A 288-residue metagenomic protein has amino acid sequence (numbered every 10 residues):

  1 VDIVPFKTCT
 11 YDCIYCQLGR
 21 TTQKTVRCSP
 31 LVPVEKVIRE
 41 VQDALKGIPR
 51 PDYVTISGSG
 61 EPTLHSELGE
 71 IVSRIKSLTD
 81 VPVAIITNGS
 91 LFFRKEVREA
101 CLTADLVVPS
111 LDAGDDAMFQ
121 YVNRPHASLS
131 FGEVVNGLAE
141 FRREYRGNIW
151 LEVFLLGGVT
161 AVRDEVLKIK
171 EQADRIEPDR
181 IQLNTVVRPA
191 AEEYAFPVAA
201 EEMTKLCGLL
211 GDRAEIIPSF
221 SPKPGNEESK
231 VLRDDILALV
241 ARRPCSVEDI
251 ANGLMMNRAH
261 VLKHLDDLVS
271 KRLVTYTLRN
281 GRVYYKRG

Functional and structural regions predicted by a protein language model:
D2, Q17, Y53-S57, A84-I86: Short, conserved beta-strand segments within well-ordered enzyme catalytic domains that often line or immediately flank
D2-V34: Canonical Radical SAM [4Fe-4S] cluster-binding loop centered on the CxxxCxxC motif and its immediate flanking residues
C16-T21, R50-V54, G114-M118, I149-W150: Short, basic/glycine-rich phosphate-binding loops at helix/coil junctions that contact nucleotide phosphates
I38-S59: Short Fe-S-cluster ligation motifs
R39, K46, A161-G288: Auxiliary Fe-S-binding modules of radical SAM enzymes
T63-K205: Conserved AdoMet/S-adenosylmethionine-binding subsite of the radical SAM
